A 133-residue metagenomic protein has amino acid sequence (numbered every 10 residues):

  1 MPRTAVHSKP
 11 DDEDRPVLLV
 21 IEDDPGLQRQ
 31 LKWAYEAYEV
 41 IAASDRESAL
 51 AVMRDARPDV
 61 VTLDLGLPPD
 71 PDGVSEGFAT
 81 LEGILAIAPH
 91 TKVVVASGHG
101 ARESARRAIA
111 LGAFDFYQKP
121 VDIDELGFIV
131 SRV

Functional and structural regions predicted by a protein language model:
E13, D24-E47: Two-component/phosphorelay signaling modules centered on CheY-like receiver
A42-V60, D64-P68: Acidic, metal-coordinating helix/loop segments flanking the phosphotransfer/catalytic sites of two-component signaling
A51, P71-H90: Short amphipathic alpha-helix used as the core "switch/output" element in two-component signaling
H99-G100: Short, conserved "switch-loop" micro-motifs in signal-transduction and mechanochemical regulators
E103, V121-V130: C-terminal output helix
